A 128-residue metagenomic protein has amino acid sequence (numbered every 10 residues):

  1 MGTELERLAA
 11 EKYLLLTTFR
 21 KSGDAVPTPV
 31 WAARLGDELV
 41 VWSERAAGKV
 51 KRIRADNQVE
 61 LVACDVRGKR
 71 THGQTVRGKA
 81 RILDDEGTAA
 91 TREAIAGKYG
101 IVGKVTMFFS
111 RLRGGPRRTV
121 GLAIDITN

Functional and structural regions predicted by a protein language model:
M1-E6, E38-K49: Short charge-dense sequence patches
M1-L15, R70: Extreme N-terminal tail/first-helix region
L5, E11, R34, T91 (+1 more regions): Alpha-helical protein-protein interaction elements
E11-R45, E60-A63, G73-V76: Short beta-strand segments
A46-N128: Short, structured beta-strand-loop surface elements
